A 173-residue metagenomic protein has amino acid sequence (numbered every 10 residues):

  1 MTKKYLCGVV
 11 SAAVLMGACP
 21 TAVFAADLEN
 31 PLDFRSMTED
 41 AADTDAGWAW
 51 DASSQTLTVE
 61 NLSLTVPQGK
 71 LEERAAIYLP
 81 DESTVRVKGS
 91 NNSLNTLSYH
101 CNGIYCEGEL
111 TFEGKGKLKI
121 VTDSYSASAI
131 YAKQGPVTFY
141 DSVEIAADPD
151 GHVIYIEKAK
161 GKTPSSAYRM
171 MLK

Functional and structural regions predicted by a protein language model:
M1-T2: N-terminal secretory signal peptides that target proteins for export/translocation
Y5-S11, F24-K173: A composition-driven surface/loop motif
M16-F24: C-terminal segment of classical bacterial N-terminal signal peptides
